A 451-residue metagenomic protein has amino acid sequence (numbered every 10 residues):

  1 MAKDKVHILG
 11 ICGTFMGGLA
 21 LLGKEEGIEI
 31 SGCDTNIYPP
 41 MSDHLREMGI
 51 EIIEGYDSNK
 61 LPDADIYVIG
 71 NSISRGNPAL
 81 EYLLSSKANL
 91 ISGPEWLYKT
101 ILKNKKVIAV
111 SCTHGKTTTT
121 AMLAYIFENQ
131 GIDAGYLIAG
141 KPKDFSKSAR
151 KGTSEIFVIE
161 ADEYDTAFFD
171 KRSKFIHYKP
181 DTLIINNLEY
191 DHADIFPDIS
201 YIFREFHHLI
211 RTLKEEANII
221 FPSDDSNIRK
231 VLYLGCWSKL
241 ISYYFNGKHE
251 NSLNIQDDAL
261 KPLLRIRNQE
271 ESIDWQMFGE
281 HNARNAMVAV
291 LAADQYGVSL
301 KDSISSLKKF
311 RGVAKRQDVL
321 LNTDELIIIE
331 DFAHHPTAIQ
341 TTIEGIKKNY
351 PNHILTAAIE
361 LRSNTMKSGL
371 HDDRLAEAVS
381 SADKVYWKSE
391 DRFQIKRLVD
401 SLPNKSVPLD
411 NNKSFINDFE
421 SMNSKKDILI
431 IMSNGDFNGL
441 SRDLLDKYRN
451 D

Functional and structural regions predicted by a protein language model:
M1-I37, L45-I53, D63, Y67 (+5 more regions): ATP-dependent carboxylate-amine ligase
A2-K3, L22-E26, R46, K60-P62 (+5 more regions): Phosphate-binding loop of NTP-binding sites
I37-S42, K60, S74-N77, D144-F145 (+5 more regions): Short, charged/polar "capping" segments at the starts of alpha-helices and the immediately preceding loops
I53-Y56, G93-Y98, L137-G140, G235-D257 (+4 more regions): Beta-strand->loop->alpha-helix junctions that form or flank phosphate-binding loops in nucleotide-handling enzymes
Y67-G70, I159-E160, I185, F221 (+2 more regions): Redox-cofactor binding/interface segments in oxidoreductases and associated redox assembly factors
K106, F245, R267-W275, L321-L326: Glycine/charged-rich beta-loop-alpha catalytic/anionic-binding loops adjacent to active sites
L260-R267: Short polybasic amphipathic segments
